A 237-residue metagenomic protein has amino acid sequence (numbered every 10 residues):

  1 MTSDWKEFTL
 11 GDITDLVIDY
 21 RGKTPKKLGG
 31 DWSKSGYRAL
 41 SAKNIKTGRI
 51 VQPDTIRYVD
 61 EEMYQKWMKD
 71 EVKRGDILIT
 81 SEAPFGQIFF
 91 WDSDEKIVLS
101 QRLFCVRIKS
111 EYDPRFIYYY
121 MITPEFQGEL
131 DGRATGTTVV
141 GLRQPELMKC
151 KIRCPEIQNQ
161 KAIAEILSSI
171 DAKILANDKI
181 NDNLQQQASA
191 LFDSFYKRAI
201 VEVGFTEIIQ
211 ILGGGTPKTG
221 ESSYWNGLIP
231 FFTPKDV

Functional and structural regions predicted by a protein language model:
M1-K23, K149, R153-G215: Non-catalytic DNA-recognition/assembly elements of restriction-modification systems
S3, S81, I97-F104, R115 (+1 more regions): A short glycine-rich beta-alpha junction/loop motif
E7-G30, K43-R74, T206-S222, P230 (+1 more regions): Sequence-specific dsDNA recognition surfaces
G36, T55, S100-R102, L228: A generic structural signal for short beta-strands and their flanking turns/coil linkers
S41-A42, Y58-F126, R143, T233-P234: A short beta-sheet element
I45-K46, A83-F85, T135-G136, G214: Short glycine-enriched loops at secondary-structure junctions
Q52, L99, E146, Q187-A188: N-terminal alpha-helical segment
